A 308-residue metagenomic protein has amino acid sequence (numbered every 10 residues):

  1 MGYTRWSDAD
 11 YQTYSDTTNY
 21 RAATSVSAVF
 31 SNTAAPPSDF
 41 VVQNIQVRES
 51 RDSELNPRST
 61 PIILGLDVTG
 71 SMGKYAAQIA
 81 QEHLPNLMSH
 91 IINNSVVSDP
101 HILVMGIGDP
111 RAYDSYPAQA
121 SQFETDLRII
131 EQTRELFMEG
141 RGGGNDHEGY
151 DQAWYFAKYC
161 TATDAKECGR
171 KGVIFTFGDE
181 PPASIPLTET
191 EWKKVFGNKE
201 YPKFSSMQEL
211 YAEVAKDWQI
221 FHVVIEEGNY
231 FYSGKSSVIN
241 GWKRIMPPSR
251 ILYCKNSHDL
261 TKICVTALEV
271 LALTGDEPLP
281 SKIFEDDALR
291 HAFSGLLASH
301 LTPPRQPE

Functional and structural regions predicted by a protein language model:
M1-E308: Acidic, low-complexity intrinsically disordered regions
